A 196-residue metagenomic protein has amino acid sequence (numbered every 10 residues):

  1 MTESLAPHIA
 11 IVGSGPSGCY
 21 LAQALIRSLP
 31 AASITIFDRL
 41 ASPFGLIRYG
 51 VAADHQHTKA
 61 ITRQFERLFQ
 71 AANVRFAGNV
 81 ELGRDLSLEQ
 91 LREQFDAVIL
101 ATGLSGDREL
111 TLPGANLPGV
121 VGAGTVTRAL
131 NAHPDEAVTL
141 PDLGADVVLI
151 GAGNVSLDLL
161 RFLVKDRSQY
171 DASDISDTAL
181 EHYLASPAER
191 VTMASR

Functional and structural regions predicted by a protein language model:
M1-T2, R27, Q90, T139-L140 (+1 more regions): Structural motif
S4-L82, R161-R196: Beta1-alpha1 glycine-rich phosphate/pyrophosphate-binding loop at the start of Rossmann-like nucleotide-binding domains
S14, T102-G103, G124: Glycine-rich, N-terminal phosphate-binding loop of Rossmann-like dinucleotide-binding domains
F65-V120: Feature captures the FAD/FMN-dependent oxidoreductase FAD-binding
D96, A145, E189: Conserved acidic residues
G103-L104, A152, R196: Flexible loop residues that form catalytic and substrate-binding hotspots at small-molecule/glycan-binding clefts
D107-L184: Glycine-rich dinucleotide-binding loop and its adjacent helix/turn
